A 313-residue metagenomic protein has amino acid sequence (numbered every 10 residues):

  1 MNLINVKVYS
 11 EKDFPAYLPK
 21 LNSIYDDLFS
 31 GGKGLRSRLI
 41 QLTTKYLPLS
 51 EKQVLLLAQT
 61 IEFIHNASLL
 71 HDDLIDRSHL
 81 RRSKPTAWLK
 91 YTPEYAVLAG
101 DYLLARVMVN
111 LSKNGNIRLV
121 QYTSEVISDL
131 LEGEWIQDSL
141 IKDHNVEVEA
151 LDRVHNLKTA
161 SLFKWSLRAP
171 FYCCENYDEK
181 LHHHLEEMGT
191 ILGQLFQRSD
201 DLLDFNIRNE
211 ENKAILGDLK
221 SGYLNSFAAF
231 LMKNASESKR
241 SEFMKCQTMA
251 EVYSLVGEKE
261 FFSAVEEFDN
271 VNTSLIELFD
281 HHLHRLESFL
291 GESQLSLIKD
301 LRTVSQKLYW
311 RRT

Functional and structural regions predicted by a protein language model:
M1-L70, L74-L89, Q137-V148, N209-E210 (+1 more regions): Conserved N-terminal diphosphate/IPP-binding helix and adjacent helical/loop segment of trans-prenyltransferase domains
V8, D13-P15, L28-K33, N114-N209: All-alpha helical catalytic cores of prenyl diphosphate-utilizing isoprenoid enzymes
L39, V107, G133, A228: Residue-level signal for inorganic ion chemistry
L42-P48, R106-K113, W165-C174, L231-S236: Well-ordered alpha-helical scaffold segments within catalytic/enzyme domains
V54-T60, V120-T123, H155, H182-M188 (+5 more regions): Hydrophobic packing residues in well-ordered alpha-helices of helical domains and bundles
H65, S128, A160, E186 (+5 more regions): Generic structural signal for well-ordered, non-transmembrane alpha-helical segments in soluble/cytosolic regions
R81-L104, N145-T159, E186-E187, N209-N234 (+1 more regions): Divalent-cation-assisted or electrostatically stabilized phosphate/pyrophosphate-binding catalytic cores
V109-V126, F243-E251: Transmembrane helix-loop-helix
